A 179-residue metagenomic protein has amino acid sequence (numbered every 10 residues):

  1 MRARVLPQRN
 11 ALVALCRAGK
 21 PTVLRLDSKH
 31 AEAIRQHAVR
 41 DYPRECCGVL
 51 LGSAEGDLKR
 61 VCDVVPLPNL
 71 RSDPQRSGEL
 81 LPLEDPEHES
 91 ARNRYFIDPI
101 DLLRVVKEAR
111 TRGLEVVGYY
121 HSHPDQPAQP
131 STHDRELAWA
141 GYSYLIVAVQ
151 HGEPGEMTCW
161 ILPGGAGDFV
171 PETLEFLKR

Functional and structural regions predicted by a protein language model:
R2-V116, D125-R179: Conserved beta-strand-loop surface patch within small alpha/beta domains used for substrate/adaptor or ligand engagement
S122: Residue-level "edge-of-site" marker
